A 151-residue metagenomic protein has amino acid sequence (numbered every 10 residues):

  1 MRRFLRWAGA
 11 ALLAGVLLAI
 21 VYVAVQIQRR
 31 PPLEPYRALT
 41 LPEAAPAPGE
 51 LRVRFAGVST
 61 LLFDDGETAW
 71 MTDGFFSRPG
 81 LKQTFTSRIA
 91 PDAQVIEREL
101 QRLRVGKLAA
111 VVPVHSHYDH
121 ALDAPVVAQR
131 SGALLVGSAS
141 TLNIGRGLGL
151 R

Functional and structural regions predicted by a protein language model:
R2-M71, F76-S87: Zn-dependent metallo-beta-lactamase
P46-G49, A56-G57, P91-Q101, A139: N-terminal post-signal-peptidase region of extra-cytosolic proteins
S59, Y118, S140-L142: Alpha-helix capping/helix-boundary segments
T68, R130-A133: A short helix->loop->beta-strand "cap" motif at the edges of active sites that frequently abuts
T68-V112, P125-V126: Pre-active-site segment of Zn-dependent metallo-hydrolases
A110-H120: Histidine-centered divalent metal-coordination motifs
A133-S140: Short internal beta-strands
R146-R151: Short, intrinsically disordered, charge-balanced linker/junction segments flanking boundaries in proteins
